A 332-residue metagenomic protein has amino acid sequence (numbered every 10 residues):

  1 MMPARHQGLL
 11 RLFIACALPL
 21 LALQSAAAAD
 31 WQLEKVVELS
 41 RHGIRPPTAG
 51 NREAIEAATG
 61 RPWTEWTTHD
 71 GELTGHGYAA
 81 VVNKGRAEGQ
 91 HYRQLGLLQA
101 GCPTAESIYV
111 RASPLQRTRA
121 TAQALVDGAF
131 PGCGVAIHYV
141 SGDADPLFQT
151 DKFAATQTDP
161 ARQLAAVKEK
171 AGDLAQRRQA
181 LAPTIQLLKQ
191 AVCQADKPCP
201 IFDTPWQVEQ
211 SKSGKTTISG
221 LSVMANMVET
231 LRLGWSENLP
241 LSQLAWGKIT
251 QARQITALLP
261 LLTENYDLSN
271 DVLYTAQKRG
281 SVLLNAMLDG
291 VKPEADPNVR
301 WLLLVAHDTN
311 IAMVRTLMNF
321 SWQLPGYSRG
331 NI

Functional and structural regions predicted by a protein language model:
M2-F13: Bacterial N-terminal signal peptides that target proteins for export
M2-P3, L20, E38, L303: A composition/secondary-structure signal for short, hydrophobic, low-basic-content segments with alpha-helix propensity
R11-A22: Bacterial N-terminal signal peptides
L23-A28: Sec/Tat signal peptide C-region and signal peptidase I cleavage site
A29-Y109, S113-L302, A306-I332: Signature for phosphate-centric chemistry
